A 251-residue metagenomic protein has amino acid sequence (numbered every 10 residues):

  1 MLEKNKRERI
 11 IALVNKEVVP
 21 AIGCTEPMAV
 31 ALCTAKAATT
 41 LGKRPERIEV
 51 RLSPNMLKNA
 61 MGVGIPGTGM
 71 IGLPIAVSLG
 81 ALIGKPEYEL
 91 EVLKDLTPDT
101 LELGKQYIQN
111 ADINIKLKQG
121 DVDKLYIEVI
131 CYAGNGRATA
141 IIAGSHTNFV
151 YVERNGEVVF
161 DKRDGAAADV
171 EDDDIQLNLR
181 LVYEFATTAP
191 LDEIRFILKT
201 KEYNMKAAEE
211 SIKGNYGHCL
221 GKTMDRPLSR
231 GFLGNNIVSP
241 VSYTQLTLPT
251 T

Functional and structural regions predicted by a protein language model:
N5-L13, G42-L52: N-terminal glycine-rich anion-binding loops that anchor highly charged ligand groups
I10-V19, G80, G84-E87: Conserved catalytic cysteine-centered active-site region of acyl-thioester-dependent Claisen-condensing enzymes
N15-C24, K58-T68, L246: A short glycine/serine-rich beta->alpha loop
P27-K43: Alpha-helical support elements that line or immediately flank enzyme active sites and cofactor-binding pockets
E46-Y203: Catalytic-core signal marking the mid-to-C-terminal active-site face
D192-L233: Active-site pocket-lining segments that scaffold enzyme catalytic pockets across diverse folds
N236-I237: Extended alpha-solenoid scaffolds built from HEAT/ARM-like alpha-helical repeats and adjacent low-complexity/polar
T244-T250: Conserved small/polar residues in nucleotide/adenosyl-binding loops
